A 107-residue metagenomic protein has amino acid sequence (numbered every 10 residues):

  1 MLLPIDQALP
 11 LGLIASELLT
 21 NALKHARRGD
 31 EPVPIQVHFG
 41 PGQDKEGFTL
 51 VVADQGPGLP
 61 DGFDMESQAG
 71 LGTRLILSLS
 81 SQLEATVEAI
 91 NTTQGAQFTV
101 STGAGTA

Functional and structural regions predicted by a protein language model:
M1-L19, L23-P34: Conserved short strand/loop->alpha-helix "switch" segment adjacent to the catalytic nucleotide/phosphoryl-transfer site
L18, I76, V87: Hydrophobic, well-ordered secondary-structure elements that form the walls of internal hydrophobic environments
P32-K45: Short beta-strand/loop element within the Bergerat-fold HATPase_c
H38-G40, A53, E88-I90, S101: Solvent-exposed beta-strand sheet faces enriched in polar/charged residues
D44-T73: Glycine-rich/acidic phosphate-handling loop/turn and adjacent ATP-lid/helix of nucleotide-binding kinase/ATPase domains
A53, G95-T106: Short C-terminal beta-strand
L83-T92, F98: Glycine-rich ATP-binding loops of the HATPase_c
